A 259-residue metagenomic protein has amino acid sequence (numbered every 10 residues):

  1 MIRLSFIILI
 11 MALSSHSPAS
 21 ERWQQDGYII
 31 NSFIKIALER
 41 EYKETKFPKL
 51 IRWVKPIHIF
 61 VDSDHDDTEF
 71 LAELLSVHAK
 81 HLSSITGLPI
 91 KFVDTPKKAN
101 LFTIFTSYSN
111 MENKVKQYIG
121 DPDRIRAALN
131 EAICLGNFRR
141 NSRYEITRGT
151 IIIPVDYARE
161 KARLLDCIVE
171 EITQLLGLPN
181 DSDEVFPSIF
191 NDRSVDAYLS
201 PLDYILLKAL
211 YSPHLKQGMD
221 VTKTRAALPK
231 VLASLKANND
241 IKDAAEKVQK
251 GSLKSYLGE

Functional and structural regions predicted by a protein language model:
L4-L13: Sec-dependent N-terminal signal peptides
S5, C167, I205: Active-site phosphate/pyrophosphate-handling residues
P18-V61, H65-D67, A132-N141, Y256-E259: Disordered inhibitory propeptide/activation segment of secreted metzincin zinc metalloprotease zymogens, centered on
I30-K35, S76-A79, F102, K116 (+3 more regions): Generic detector of well-ordered alpha-helical segments enriched in charged/polar residues, highlighting helical
K43, R126-R163, P179-E259: Metalloprotease/metallohydrolase-associated module, dominated by Zn2+-dependent proteases
H65, L71-V169, Q174-L175, P179-V185: Metzincin-family zinc-dependent endopeptidase catalytic domain
